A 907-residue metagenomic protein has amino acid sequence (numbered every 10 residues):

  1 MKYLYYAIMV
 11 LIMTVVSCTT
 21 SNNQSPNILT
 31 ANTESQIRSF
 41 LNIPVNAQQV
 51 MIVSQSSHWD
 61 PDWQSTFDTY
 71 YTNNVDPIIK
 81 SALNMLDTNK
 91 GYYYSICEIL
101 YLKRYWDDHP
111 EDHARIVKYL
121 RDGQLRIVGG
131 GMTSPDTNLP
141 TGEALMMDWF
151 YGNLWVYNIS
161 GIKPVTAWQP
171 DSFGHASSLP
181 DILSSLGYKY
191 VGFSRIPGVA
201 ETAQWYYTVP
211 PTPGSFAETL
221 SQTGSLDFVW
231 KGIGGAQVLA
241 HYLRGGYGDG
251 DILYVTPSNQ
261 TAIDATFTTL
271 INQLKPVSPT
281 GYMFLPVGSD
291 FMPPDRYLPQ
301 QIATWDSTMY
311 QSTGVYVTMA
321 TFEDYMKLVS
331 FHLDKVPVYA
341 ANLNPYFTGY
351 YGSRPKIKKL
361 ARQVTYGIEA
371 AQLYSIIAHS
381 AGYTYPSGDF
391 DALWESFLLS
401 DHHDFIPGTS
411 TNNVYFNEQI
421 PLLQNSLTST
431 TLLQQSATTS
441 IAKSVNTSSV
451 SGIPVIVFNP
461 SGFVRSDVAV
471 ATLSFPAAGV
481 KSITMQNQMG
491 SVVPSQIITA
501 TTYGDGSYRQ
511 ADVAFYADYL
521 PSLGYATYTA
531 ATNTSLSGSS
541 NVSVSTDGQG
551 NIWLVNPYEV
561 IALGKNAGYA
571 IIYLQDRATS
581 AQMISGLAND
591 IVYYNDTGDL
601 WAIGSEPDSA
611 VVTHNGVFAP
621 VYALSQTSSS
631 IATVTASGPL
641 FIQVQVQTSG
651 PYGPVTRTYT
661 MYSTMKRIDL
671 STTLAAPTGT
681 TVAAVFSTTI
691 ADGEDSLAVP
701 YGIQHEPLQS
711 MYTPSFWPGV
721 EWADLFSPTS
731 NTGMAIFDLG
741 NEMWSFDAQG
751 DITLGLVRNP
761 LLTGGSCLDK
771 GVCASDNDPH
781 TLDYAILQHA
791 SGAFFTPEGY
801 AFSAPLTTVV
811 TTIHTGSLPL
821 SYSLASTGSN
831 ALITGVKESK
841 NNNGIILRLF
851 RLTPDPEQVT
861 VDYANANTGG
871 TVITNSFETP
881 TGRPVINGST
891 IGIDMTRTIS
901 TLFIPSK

Functional and structural regions predicted by a protein language model:
V10, L179-I182, S194-I196, L226 (+4 more regions): C-terminal (or distal) subdomains of carbohydrate-active enzymes
V15-A31: Bacterial Sec-dependent N-terminal signal peptides
N27-F40, P44-I52, H58-P61, I368-Q486 (+3 more regions): Histidine-centered catalytic/metal-binding microenvironments
N27-M147, V156-Y157, S185, I368: N-terminal catalytic cores of secreted or lumenal carbohydrate-active enzymes
Q55, Y94-Y101, R195, G214-E218 (+9 more regions): C-terminal domain-boundary segment and adjacent tail
S57-N73, C97-W106, G130-M146, I162-G174 (+4 more regions): The substrate-binding groove and active-site-proximal loops of carbohydrate-active enzymes, especially glycoside
S184-L285, T308-Q311, V315-T318, E323: Active-site-adjacent pocket scaffolds in enzyme catalytic domains
P257-A370, S375-G382, D669-T673, E742-A774 (+1 more regions): Structured mid-domain segments that build the active-site/substrate or prosthetic-cofactor binding neighborhood
